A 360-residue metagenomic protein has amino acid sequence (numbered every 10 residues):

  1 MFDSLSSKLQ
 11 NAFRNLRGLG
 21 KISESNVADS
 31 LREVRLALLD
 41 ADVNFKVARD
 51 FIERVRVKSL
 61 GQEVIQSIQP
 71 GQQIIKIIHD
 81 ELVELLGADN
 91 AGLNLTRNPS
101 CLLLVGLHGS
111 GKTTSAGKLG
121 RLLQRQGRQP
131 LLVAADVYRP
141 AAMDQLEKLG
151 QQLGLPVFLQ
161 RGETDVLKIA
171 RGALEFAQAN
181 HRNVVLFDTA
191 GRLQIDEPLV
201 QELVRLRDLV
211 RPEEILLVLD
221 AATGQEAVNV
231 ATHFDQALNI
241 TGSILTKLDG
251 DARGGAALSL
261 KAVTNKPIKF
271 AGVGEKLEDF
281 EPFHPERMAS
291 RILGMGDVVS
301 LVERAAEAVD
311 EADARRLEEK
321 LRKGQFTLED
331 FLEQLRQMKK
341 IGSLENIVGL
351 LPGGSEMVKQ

Functional and structural regions predicted by a protein language model:
M1, L19, N26, Q66 (+13 more regions): Replace "in large, NTP-powered and nucleic-acid-processing enzymes" with "in large, NTP-powered factors and other
F2-L19, R287-Q360: Long amphipathic alpha-helical segments used for membrane anchoring, targeting, substrate engagement, or oligomerization
K8-A135, A142-G162, I169-T189: Primarily NTPase-proximal linker/entry elements flanking Walker-type ATP/GTP-binding cores
G109-S110, Y138-P140, T164-V166, G191-I195 (+2 more regions): Short, small-residue-enriched loops and turns at beta-alpha junctions that line or gate enzyme active sites
A170-A173, Q178, R182, Q194 (+2 more regions): Conserved phosphate-handling catalytic cores of large alpha/beta enzymes
F187, L217, G349: Redox-cofactor binding/interface segments in oxidoreductases and associated redox assembly factors
